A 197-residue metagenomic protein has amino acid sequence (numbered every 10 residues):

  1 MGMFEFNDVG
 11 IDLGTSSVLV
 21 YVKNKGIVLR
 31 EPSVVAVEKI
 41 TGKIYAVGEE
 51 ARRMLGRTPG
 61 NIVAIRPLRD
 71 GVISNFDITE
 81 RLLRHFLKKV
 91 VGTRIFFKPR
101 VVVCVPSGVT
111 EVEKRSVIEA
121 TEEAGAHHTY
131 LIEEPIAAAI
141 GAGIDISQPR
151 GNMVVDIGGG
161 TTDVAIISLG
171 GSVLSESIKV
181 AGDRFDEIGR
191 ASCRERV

Functional and structural regions predicted by a protein language model:
M1-I157, A165-R196: Nucleotide/phosphate-binding catalytic cleft detector across ATP-hydrolyzing and phosphate-transferring enzymes
T162: Metal-dependent DNA phosphodiester-chemistry modules and their immediately adjacent helices/loops in DNA-processing
